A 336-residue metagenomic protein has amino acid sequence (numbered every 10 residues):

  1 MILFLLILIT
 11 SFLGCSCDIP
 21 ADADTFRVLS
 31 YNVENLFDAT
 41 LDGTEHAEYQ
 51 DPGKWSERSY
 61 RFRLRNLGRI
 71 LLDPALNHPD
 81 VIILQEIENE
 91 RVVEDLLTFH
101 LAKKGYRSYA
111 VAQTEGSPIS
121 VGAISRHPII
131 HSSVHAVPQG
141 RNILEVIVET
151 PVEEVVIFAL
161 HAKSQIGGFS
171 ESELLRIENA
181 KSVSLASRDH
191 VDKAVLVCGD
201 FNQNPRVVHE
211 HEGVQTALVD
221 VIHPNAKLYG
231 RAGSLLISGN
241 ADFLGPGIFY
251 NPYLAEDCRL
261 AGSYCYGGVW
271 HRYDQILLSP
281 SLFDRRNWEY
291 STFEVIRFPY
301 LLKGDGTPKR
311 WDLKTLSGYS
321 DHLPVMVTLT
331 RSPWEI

Functional and structural regions predicted by a protein language model:
I2-F12: Bacterial N-terminal signal peptides
G14-F99, A110-T114, T330-I336: N-terminal, active-site-proximal structural segment of metallo-dependent hydrolase catalytic domains
D18, S187-V195, Q203-I336: Metal-dependent phosphoester-hydrolase catalytic domains
V28-V33, L67-V93, I157, V183-E212 (+3 more regions): Active-site beta-strand/loop signature of hydrolases that rely on acidic residues for catalysis
V33, V81, I87-K163: Structured beta-strand-rich core segments of catalytic domains in phosphoester-bond hydrolases
D38-A39, R91-E94, I119-S120, R141 (+3 more regions): Extracytoplasmic/secreted cell-surface and envelope-processing proteins
D42, V148-F158, A162-K181, R206-V207: Metal-dependent phosphoester/phosphodiester hydrolase catalytic core
Q50-R58, H78-L84, Q165-L174, V197 (+2 more regions): Second-shell loop/turn segments in exported
